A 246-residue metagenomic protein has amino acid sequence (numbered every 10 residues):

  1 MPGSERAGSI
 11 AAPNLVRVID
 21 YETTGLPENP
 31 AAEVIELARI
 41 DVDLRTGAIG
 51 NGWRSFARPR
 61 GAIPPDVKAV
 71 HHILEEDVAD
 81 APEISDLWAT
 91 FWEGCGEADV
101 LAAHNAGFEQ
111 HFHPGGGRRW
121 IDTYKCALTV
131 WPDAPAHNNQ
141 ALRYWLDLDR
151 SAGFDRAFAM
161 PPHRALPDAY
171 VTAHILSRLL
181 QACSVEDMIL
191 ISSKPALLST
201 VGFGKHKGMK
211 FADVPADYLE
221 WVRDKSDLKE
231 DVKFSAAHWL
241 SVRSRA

Functional and structural regions predicted by a protein language model:
M1-G8, H174-A246: Acidic two-metal-ion nuclease catalytic site recognized across multiple nuclease folds, prominently DnaQ/RNase D-T
M1-R118, T123-K125, P132-H163: Conserved non-catalytic scaffold segment of RNase H-like nuclease domains
V70, G94, V130, L142-L146 (+3 more regions): Residues that form generic nucleotide/phosphate-binding pockets
H72, A102, D168, T172 (+1 more regions): A residue-level signal for conserved active-site and pocket-lining positions in enzyme catalytic cores
C126-A127, L219: A generic structural signal for short hydrophobic patches within well-formed alpha-helices
W131, P135-L146, V185-S199: A broadly tuned "polar low-complexity/structure-edge" signature
R156-A182: A contiguous pocket-lining binding segment that forms or flanks enzyme active sites
